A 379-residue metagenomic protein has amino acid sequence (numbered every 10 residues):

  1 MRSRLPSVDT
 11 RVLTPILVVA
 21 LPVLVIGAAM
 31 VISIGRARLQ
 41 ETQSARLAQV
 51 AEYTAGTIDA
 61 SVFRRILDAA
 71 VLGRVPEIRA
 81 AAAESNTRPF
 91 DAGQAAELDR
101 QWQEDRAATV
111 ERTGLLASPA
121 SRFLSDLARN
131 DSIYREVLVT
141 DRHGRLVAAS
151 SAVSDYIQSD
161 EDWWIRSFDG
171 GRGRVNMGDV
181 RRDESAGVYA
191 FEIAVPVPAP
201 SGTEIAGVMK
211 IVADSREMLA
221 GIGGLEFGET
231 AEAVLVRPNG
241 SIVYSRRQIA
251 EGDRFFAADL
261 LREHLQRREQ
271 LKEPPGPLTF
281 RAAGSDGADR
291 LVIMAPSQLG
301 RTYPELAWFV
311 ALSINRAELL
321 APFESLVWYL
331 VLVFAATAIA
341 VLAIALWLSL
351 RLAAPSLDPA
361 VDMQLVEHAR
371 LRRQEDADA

Functional and structural regions predicted by a protein language model:
M1-L21, S325, R351-A379: Positive-inside N-terminal membrane-insertion signal
S3-A37, A45, Y329-S349: Extreme N-terminal signal-anchor transmembrane helix of membrane signaling/transducer proteins, especially in bacteria
V12, P22-T109, R129-I133, R142 (+3 more regions): Juxtamembrane extracytoplasmic/periplasmic/luminal helical "stalk" adjacent to the first N-terminal
V31, G207-I211, V310-L312: Sensory beta-strand/linker motifs that couple input domains to effectors
F63-E97, D126-L146, R172, G223-V243 (+1 more regions): Short N-terminal helix-loop-first-beta-strand/juxtamembrane motif that initiates sensory/input modules
E97-D126, N130, S150-R182, Q248-A282: Extracytoplasmic/periplasmic sensor domains and loops in membrane signaling proteins
S121-A220, G224: Extracytoplasmic/periplasmic ligand-binding sensor regions of membrane-associated signaling proteins
A258-Y329: Extracellular/periplasmic juxtamembrane segments that couple receptor/chemosensory ectodomains to their
